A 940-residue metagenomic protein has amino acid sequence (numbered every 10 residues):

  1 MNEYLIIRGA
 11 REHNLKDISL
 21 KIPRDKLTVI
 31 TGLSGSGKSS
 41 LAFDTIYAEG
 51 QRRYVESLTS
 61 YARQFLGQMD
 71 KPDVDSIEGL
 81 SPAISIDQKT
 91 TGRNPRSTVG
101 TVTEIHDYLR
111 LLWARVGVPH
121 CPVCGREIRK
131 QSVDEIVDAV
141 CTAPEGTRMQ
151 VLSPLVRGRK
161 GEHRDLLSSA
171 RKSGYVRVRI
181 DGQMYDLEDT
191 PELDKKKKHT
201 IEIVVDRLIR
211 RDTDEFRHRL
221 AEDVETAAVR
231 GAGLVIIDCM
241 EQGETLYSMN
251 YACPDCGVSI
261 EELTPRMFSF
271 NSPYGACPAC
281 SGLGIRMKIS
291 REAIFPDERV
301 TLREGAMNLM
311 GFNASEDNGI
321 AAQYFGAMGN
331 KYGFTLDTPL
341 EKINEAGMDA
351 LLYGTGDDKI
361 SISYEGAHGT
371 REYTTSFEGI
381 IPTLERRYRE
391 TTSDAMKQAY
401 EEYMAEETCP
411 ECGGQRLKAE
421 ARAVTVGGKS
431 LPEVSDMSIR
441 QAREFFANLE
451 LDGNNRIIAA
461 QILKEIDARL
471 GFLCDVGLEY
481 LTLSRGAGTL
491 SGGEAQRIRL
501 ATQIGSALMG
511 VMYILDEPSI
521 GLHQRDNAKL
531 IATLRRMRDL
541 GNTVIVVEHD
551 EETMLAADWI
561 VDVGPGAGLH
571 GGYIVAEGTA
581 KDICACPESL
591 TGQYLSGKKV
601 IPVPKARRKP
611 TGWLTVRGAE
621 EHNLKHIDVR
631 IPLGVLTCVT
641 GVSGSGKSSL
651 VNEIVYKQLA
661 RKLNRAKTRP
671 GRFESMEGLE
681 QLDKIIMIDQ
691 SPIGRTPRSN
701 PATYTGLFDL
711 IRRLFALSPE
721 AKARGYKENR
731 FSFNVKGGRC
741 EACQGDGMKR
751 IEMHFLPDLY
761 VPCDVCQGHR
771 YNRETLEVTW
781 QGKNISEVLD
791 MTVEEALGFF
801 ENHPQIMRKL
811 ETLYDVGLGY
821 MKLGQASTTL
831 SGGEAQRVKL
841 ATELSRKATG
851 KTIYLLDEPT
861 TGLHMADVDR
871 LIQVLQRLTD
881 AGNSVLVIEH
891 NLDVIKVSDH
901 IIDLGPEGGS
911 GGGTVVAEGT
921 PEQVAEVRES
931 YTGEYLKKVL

Functional and structural regions predicted by a protein language model:
M1-L940: Conserved phosphate-binding elements of NTP-dependent enzyme cores
